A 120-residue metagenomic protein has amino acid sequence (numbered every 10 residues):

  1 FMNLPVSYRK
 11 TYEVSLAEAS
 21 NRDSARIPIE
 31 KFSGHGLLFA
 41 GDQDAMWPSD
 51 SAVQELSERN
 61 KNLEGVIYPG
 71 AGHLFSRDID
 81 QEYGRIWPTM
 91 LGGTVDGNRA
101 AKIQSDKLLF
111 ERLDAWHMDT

Functional and structural regions predicted by a protein language model:
F1-I27: Mobile cap/lid helix-loop segments that gate and shape the active-site cleft of serine hydrolases
R26-E30, M118-D119: Surface-exposed acidic, glycine-flexible loop patches that form ligand/cofactor-binding and adhesion interfaces
K31-S33, L38-D44: Short beta-strand/loop motif that positions the catalytic acidic residue of the alpha/beta-hydrolase fold
H35, R59, R112-W116: Structured segments of extracytoplasmic/periplasmic soluble domains in secreted or envelope-associated proteins
D42-A45, G70-G72: Acidic beta-to-alpha connecting loop that harbors the catalytic carboxylate
A45-E55, S76-R77: Conserved alpha/beta-hydrolase "acid-adjacent" motif
L56-L91: Catalytic histidine neighborhood in serine/cysteine hydrolases with alpha/beta-hydrolase-type architecture
D80-T120: Catalytic active-site module of serine/aspartate enzymes centered on a nucleophile-bearing elbow/loop
